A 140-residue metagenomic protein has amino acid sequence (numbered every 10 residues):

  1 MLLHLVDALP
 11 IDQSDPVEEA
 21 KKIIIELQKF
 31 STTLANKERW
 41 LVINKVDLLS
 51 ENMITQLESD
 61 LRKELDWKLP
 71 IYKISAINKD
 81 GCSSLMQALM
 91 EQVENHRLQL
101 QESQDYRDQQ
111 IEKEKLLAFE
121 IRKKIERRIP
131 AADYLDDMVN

Functional and structural regions predicted by a protein language model:
V6: Glycine-rich, N-terminal phosphate-binding loop of Rossmann-like dinucleotide-binding domains
L9-V17: Flexible beta-alpha connector loops of hexameric P-loop NTPases
I11, K21, I25-N140: C-terminal-of-GTPase-core extension/linker across diverse P-loop GTPases
